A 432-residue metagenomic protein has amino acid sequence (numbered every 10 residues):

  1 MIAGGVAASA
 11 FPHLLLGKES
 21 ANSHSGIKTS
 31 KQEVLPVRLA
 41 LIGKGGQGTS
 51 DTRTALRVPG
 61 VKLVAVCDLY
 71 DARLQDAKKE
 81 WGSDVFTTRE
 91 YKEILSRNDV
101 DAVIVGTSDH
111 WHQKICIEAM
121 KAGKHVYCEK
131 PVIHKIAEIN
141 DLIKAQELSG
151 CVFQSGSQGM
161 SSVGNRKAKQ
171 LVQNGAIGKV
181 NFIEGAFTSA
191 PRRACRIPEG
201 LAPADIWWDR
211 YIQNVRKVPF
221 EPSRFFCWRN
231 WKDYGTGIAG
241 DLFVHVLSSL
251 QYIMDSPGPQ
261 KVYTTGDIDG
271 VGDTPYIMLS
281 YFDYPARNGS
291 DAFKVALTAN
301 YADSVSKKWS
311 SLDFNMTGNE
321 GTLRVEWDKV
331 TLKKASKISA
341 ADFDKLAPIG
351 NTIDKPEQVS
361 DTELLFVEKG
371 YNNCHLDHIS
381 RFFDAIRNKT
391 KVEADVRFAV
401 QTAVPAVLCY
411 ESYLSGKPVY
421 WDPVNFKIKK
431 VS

Functional and structural regions predicted by a protein language model:
M1-S20: N-terminal export signals
G17, R166-K167, K179, E184 (+6 more regions): Contiguous beta-strand/loop segments that form the cofactor/metal-binding neighborhood of enzyme cores
K18-V34: A short, basic/flexible loop-to-alpha-helix module at the beginning of a structural domain
K44-G45: Glycine-rich Rossmann-fold phosphate-binding loop(s) that bind the pyrophosphate of adenine dinucleotide cofactors
G48-T49, H112: N-terminal Rossmann-fold NAD(P) dinucleotide-binding loop
K62-K78: NAD(P)-binding Rossmann-fold cofactor-contacting core
V103-I104: N-terminal Rossmann-like NAD(P) cofactor-binding module of classical short-chain dehydrogenase/reductase
S108-D109, Q113-S161, G175, G416: Beta-strand-loop-alpha-helix segment that lines the small-molecule cofactor/substrate pocket of alpha/beta enzymes
